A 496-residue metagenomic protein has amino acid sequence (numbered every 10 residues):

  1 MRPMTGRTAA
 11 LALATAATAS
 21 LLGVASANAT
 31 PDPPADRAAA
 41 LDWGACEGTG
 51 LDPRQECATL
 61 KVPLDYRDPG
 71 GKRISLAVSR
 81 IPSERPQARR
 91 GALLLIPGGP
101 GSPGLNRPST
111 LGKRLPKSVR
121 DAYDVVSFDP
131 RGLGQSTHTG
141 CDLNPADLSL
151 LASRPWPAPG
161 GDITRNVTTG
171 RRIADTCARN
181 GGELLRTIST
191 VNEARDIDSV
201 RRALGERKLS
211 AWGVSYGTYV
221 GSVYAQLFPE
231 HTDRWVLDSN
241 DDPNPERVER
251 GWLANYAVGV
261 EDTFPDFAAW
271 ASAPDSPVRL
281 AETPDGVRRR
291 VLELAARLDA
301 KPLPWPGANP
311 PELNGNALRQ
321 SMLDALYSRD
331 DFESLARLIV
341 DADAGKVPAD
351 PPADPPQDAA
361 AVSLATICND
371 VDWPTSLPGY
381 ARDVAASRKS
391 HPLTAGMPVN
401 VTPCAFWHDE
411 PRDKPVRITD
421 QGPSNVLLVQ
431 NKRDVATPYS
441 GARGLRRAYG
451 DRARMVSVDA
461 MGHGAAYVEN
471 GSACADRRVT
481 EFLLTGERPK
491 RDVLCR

Functional and structural regions predicted by a protein language model:
R2-A14, G23-W156, G160-T164, D285-R288 (+4 more regions): Catalytic-loop region of hydrolases
G140-A152, A225-G286, D324, R337-K346: A catalytic-pocket lid/entrance helix-loop region that shapes and gates access to the active site across common
T176-E183, A194-K208: Conserved acidic catalytic loop of the alpha/beta-hydrolase fold
E206-Y216: Alpha/beta-hydrolase fold nucleophile elbow
R288-S424, E469-N470: Alpha/beta-hydrolase fold active-site neighborhood
G422, L428-Q430, D434: Short beta-strand/loop motif that positions the catalytic acidic residue of the alpha/beta-hydrolase fold
V435-G441: Conserved alpha/beta-hydrolase "acid-adjacent" motif
D459-Y467: Histidine-bearing beta->alpha loop at or near hydrolase active sites
